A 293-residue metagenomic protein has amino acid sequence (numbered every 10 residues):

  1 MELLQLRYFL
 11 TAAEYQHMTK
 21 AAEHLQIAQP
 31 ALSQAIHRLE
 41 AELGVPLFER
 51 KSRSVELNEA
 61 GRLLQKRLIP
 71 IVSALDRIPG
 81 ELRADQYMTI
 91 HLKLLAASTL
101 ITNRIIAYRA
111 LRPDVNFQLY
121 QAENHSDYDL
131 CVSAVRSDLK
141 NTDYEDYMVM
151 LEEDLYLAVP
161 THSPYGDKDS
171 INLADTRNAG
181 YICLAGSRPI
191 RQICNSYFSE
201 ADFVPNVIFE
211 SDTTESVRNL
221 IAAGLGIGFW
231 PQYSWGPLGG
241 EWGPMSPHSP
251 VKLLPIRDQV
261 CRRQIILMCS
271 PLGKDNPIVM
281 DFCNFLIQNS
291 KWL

Functional and structural regions predicted by a protein language model:
L10-A28: Short helix-boundary/capping micro-motifs
E40-L57: A short LG(V/I)-centered, amphipathic sequence patch enriched for acidic residue(s) preceding the LG motif
E42-L43, L64-Q86: Alpha-helical linker/hinge and terminal dimerization helices associated with HTH transcriptional regulators
Y87-K140: Central regulatory/effector-binding core of bacterial HTH transcription factors
T142-L155, V159-Y181: Flexible hinge/capping segments at coil-to-helix
T142-M148, E152-D154, E215-L272: Beta-alpha-beta core module
Y165, A179-A201, D275-P277, C283 (+1 more regions): Secondary-structure junction motif
